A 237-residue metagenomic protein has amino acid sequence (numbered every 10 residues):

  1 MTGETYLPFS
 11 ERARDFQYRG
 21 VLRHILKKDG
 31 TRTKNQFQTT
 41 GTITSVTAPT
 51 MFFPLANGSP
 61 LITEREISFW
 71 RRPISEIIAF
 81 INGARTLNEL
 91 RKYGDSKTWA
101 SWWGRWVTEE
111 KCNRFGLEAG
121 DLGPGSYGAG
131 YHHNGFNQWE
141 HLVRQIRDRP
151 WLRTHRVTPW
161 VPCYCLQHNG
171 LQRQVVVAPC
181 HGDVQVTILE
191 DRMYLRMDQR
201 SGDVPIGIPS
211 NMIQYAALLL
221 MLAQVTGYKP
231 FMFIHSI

Functional and structural regions predicted by a protein language model:
M1-I237: Terminal, non-catalytic protein-protein interaction segments that mediate quaternary/complex assembly
